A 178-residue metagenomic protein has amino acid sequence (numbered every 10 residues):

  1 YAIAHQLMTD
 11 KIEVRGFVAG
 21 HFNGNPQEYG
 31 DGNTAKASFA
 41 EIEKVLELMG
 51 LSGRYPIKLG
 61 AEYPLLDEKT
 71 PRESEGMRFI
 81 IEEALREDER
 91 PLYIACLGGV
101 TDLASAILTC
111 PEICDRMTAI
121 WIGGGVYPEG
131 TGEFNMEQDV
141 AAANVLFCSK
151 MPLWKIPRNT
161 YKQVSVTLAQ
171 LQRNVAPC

Functional and structural regions predicted by a protein language model:
Y1-C178: N-terminal acidic, glycine/proline-rich low-complexity segments
